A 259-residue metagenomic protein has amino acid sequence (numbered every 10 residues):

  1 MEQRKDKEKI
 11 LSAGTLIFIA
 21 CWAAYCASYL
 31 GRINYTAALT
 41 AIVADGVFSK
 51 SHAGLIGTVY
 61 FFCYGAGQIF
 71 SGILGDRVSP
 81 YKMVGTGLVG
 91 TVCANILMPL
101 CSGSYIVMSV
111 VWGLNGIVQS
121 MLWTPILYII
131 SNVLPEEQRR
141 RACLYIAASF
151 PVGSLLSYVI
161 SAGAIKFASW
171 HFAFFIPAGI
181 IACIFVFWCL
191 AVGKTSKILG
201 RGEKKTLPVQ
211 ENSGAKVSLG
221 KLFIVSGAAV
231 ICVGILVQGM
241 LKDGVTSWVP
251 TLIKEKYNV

Functional and structural regions predicted by a protein language model:
E2-L11, I198-V230: Juxtamembrane intracellular "pre-TM" segments in multi-pass secondary transporters
I17-K50, V245-P250: Extracytoplasmic
I33, F61-I69, S154-L155: Residue-level signature of mid-helix packing/kink "hotspots" within the transmembrane helices of 12-pass Major
Y35-T36, S226-V259: Extracytoplasmic gate region of multi-pass secondary transporters
V89-G103: C-terminal ends and interior cores of transmembrane alpha-helices in multi-pass membrane transporters/permeases
V111-F150: Cytoplasmic helix-loop-helix junction between adjacent transmembrane helices in 12-TM secondary transporters
I146-S196: Helix-loop-helix hairpin linking two adjacent transmembrane segments in secondary transporters
